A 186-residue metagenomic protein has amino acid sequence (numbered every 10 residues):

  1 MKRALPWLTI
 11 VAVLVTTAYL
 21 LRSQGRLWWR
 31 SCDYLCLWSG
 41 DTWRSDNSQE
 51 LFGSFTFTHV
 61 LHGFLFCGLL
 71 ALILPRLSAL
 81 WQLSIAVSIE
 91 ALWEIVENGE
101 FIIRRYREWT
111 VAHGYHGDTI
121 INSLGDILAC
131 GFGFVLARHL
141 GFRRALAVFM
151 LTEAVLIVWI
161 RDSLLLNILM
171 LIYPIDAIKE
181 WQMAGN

Functional and structural regions predicted by a protein language model:
M1-Y115, T119-I120, L124, G131-N186: Bulky hydrophobic segments
